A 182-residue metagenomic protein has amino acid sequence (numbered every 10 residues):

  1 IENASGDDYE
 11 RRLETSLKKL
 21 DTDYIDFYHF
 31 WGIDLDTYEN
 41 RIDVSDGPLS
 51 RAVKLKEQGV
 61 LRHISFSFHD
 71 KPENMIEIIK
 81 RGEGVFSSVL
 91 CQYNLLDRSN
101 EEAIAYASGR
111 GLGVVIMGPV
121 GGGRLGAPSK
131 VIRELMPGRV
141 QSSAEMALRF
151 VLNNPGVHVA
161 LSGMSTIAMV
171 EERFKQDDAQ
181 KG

Functional and structural regions predicted by a protein language model:
I1-A4, F30-I33, S67-K71, C91-L96 (+2 more regions): Active-site beta-loop-alpha junctions enriched in small/polar residues
I1-D8, D36-R41, S67-D70, V131-Q141: Active-site mouth loops of central-metabolism enzymes
D7-L17, E39-P48, F68-G84, E101-I104: Distinct, well-ordered alpha-helical segments
L17-N40: Active-site groove signature of glycoside hydrolases
Y24-H29, L61-S65, V85-L90, G111-V115 (+1 more regions): Structural preference for beta-strand elements that scaffold enzyme active sites
P48, F86-D97: Acidic, His- and aromatic-enriched active-site or binding-groove loops in soluble protein domains that engage sugars
E57-K71: Aromatic-lined carbohydrate-recognition surfaces of secreted/lumenal glycan-active proteins
G84, E102-G182: Structured C-terminal cap/extension of enzyme domains
